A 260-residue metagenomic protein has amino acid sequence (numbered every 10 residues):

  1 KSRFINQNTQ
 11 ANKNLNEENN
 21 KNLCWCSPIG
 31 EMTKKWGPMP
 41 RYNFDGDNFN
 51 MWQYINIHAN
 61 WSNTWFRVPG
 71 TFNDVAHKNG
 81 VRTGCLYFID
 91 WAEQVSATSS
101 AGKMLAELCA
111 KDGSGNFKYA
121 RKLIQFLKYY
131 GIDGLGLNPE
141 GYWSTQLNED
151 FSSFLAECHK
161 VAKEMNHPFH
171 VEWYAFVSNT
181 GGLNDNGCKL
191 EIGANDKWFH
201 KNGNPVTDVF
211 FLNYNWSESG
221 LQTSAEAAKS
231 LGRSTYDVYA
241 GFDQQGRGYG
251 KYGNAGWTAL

Functional and structural regions predicted by a protein language model:
K1-E18, C26-S27, M39-R41, G248-K251 (+1 more regions): Intrinsically disordered, low-complexity glycine/charged-rich regulatory or linker segments that flank or connect
N14-T223: Chitinase-like catalytic core of GlcNAc-active glycosidases
V95, L231-L260: Active-site clefts of carbohydrate-active enzymes
